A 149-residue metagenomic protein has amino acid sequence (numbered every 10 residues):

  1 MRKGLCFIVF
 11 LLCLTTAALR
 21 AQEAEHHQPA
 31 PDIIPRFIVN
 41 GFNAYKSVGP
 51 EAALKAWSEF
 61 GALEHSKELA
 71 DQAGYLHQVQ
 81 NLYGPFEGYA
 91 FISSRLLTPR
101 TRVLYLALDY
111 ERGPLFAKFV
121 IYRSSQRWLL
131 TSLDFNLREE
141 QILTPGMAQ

Functional and structural regions predicted by a protein language model:
M1-G4: Positively charged n-region of N-terminal signal peptides that target proteins for export
C6-T16: Bacterial N-terminal signal peptides
A17-A21: Sec/Tat signal peptide C-region and signal peptidase I cleavage site
E25-P29, R36-V39, E51-R100: Short solvent-exposed beta->alpha transition segments
V48: Conserved short acidic donor-positioning loop in nucleotide-sugar-dependent glycosyltransferases
S94-Q149: Exposed beta-sheet edge and beta->alpha loop/turn motif
